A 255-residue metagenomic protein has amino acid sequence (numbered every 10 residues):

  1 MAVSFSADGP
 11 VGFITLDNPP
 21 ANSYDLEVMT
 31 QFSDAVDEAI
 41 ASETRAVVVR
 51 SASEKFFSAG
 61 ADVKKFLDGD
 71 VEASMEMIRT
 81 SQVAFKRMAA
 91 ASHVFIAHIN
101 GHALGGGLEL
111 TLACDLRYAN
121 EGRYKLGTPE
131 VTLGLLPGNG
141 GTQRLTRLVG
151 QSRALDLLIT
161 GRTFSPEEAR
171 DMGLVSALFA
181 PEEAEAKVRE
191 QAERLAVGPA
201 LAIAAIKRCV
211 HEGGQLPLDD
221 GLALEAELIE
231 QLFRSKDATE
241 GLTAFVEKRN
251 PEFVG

Functional and structural regions predicted by a protein language model:
M1-R50, R79, K86, A90: Conserved CoA-thioester-binding segment of acyl-CoA-metabolizing enzymes
T30, S51-K86, A103, G134 (+1 more regions): Glycine- (often His-adjacent) and acidic-residue-rich active-site loop that binds/positions the CoA thioester
A52, A91, H98-I99: Structural motif
A84, H98, L104-L158, M172 (+1 more regions): CoA-thioester-processing core
L116, D156, T160-R162, E168 (+2 more regions): Well-ordered beta-strand positions
A119-Y124, V175-A223, E227-Q231, K236 (+1 more regions): C-terminal long alpha-helix characteristic of the crotonase
